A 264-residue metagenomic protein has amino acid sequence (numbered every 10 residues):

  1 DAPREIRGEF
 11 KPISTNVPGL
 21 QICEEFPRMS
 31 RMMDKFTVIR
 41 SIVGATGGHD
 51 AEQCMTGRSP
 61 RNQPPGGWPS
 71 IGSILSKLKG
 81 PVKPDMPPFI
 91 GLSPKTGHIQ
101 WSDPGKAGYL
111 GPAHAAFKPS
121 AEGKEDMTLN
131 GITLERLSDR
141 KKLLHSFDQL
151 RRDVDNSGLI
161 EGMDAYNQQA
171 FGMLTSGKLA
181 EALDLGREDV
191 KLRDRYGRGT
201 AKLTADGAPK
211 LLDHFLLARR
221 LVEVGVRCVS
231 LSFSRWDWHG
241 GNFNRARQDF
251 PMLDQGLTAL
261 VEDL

Functional and structural regions predicted by a protein language model:
D1-L264: Ligand-binding pockets and gating/stacking loops
